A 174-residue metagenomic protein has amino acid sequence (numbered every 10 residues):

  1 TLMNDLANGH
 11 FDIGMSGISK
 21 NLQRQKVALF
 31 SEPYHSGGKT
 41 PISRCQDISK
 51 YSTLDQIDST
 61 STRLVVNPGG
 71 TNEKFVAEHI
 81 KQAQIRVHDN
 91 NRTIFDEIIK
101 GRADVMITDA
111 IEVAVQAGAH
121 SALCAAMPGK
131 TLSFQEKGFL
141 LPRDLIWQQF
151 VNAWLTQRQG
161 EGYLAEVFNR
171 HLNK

Functional and structural regions predicted by a protein language model:
T1-D12, K26-L29, D55, E78-H79 (+1 more regions): Short helices/loops that flank or line small-molecule/ion binding pockets
T1-I57, C124-L132: Acidic, polar ligand-binding/catalytic clefts
L2, H10, G14, T53 (+5 more regions): Stable alpha-helical elements in mature extracytoplasmic
L6, P41, I57, V76 (+4 more regions): Residue-level signal for nonpolar/aromatic packing positions in well-ordered secondary structure
S16-V27, F75-E78, I99-S133: A ligand-binding cleft/hinge motif common to bilobed small-molecule-binding domains
I18-S19, S36, T40-T93, A110-E112 (+1 more regions): Bilobed "Venus flytrap"/periplasmic-binding protein-like clamshell domains and structurally analogous long
H35-C45, A110, A114-T156, K174: Periplasmic-binding protein-like
T71-R86, A125-P128, L155-K174: Ligand-binding clefts/hinges and TM-proximal coupling segments of bilobed small-molecule sensing domains
